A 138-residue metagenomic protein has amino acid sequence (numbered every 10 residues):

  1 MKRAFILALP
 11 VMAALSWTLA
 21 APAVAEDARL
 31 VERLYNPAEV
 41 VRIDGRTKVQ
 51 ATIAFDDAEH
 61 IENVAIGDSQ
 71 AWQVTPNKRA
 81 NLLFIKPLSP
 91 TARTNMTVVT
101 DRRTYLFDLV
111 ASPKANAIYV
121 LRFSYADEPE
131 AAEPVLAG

Functional and structural regions predicted by a protein language model:
M1-A4: Positively charged n-region of N-terminal signal peptides that target proteins for export
A8-T18: Bacterial N-terminal signal peptides
P22-G138: A general "mature secreted/periplasmic domain" signal
